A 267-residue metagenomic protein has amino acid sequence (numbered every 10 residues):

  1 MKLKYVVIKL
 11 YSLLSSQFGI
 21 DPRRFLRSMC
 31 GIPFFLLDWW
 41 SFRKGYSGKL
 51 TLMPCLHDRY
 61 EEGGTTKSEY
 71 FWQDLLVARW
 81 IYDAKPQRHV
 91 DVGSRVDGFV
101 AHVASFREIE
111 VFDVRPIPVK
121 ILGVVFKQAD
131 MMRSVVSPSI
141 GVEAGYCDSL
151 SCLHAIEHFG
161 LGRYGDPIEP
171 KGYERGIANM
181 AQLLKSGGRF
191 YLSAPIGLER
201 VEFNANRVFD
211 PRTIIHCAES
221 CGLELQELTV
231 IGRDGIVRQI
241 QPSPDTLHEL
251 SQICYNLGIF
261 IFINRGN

Functional and structural regions predicted by a protein language model:
M1-D83, R88, F99, F203-I261 (+1 more regions): N-terminal accessory regions of S-adenosyl-L-methionine
D83, R88-P138: Class I SAM-dependent methyltransferase SAM/SAH-binding core
H89-V92, V111, S149-C152, Y191-S193 (+1 more regions): A structural signal for short, well-ordered beta-strand segments and their strand-loop junctions that often border
V135-L150: A short acidic, Gly/Pro-enriched loop at the edge of an enzyme's catalytic core that lines a small-molecule cofactor
S151-I156, G160: A conserved beta-strand element that flanks and buttresses the S-adenosyl-L-methionine
G162-Y164, R189-I215: Conserved class I S-adenosyl-L-methionine
P167-R189: A short glycine-rich, Lys/Arg-flanked "PGG" loop and its adjoining helix->strand segment in the class I
